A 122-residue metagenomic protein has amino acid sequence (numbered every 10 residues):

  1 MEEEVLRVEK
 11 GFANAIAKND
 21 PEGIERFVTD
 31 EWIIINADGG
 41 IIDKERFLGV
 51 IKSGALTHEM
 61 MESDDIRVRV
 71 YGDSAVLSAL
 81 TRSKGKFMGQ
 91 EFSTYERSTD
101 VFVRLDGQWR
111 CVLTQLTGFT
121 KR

Functional and structural regions predicted by a protein language model:
M1-R122: A beta-strand edge to alpha-helix "cap/lid" segment located at domain peripheries
